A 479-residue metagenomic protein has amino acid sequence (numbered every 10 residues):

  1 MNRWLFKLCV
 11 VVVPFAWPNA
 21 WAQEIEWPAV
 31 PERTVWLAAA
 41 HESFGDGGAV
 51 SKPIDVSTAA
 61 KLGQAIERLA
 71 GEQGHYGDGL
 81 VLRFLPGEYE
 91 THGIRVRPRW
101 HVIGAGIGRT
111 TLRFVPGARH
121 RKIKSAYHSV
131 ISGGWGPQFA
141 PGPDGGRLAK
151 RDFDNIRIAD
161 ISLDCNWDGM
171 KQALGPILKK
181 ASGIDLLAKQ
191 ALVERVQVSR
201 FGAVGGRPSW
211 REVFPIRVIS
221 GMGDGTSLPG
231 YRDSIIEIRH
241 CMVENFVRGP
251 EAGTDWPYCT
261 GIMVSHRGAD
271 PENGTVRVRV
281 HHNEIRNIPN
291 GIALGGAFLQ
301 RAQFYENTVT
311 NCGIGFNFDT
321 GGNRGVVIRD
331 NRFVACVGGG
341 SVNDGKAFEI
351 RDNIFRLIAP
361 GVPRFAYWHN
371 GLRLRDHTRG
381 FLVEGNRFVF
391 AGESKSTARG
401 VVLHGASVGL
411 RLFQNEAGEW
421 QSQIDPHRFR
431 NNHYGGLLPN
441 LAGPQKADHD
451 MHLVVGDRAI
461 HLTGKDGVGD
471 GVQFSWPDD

Functional and structural regions predicted by a protein language model:
K7-A16: Bacterial N-terminal signal peptides
A20-E24: Boundary at the C-terminal end of the N-terminal hydrophobic targeting segment
H41-R83: Acidic Gly/Asp/Thr-rich repetitive segments characteristic of extracellular carbohydrate-active and adhesion proteins
G63, E67-H75, Y89-I103, T111-A159 (+4 more regions): Extracellular beta-strand-rich solenoid/capping regions of secreted or surface-exposed proteins that bind or remodel
G77, R97-P98, I107, F153 (+25 more regions): Parallel beta-helix/beta-solenoid
Y89-R95, T111-G117, W167-L174, K180-S182 (+12 more regions): Short glycine/acidic-rich loop motifs that flank beta-strands on beta-rich extracellular proteins
Q138-I288, I292-A293: Right-handed parallel beta-helix
